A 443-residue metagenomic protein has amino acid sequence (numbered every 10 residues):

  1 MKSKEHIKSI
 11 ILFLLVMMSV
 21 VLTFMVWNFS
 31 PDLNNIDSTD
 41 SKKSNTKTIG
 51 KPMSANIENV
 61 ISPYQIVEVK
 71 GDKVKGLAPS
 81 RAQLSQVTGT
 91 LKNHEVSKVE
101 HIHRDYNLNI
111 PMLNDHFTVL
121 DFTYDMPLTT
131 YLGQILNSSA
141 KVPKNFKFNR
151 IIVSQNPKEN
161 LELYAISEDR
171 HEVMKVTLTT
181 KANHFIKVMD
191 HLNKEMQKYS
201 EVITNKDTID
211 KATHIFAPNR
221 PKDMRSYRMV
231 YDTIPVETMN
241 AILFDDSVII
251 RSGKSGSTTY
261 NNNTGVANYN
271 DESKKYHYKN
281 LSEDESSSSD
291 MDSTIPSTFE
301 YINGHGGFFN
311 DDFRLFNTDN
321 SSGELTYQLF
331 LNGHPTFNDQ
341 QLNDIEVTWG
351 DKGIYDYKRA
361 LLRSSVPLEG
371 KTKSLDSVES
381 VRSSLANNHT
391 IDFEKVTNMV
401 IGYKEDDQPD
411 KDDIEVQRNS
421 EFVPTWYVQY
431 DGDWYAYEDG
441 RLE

Functional and structural regions predicted by a protein language model:
M1-I7: Short, Lys/Arg-rich N-terminal segment immediately upstream of the first membrane anchor
K8-V26: Hydrophobic membrane-insertion alpha-helices, especially the h-region of bacterial N-terminal signal peptides
V21-D290: Preferential activation on post-signal-peptide N-terminal prodomains/segments of secreted or lumenal proteins
E68-K73, W349, E394, N419: Non-catalytic terminal regions of proteins
Q83, T88-L91, S282-S322, L368-I414: Short, non-transmembrane alpha-helical segments in secretory-pathway proteins
E237-Y276, F308-K352, K358-R359, I401-W434: Exposed beta-strand-loop-beta-strand "reactive/processing" segments of non-cytosolic proteins
K352-S377: Short helix-loop boundary/capping segments
R441-E443: Acidic, serine/threonine-rich low-complexity disordered tracts
